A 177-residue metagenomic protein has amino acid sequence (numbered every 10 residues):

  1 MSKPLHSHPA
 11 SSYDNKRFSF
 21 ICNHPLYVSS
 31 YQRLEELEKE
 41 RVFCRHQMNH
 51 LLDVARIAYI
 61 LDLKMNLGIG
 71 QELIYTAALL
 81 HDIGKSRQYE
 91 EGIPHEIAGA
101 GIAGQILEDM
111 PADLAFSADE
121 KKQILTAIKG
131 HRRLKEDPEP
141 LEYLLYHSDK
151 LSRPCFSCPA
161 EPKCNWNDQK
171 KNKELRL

Functional and structural regions predicted by a protein language model:
M1-L177: Metal-dependent phosphohydrolase cores
